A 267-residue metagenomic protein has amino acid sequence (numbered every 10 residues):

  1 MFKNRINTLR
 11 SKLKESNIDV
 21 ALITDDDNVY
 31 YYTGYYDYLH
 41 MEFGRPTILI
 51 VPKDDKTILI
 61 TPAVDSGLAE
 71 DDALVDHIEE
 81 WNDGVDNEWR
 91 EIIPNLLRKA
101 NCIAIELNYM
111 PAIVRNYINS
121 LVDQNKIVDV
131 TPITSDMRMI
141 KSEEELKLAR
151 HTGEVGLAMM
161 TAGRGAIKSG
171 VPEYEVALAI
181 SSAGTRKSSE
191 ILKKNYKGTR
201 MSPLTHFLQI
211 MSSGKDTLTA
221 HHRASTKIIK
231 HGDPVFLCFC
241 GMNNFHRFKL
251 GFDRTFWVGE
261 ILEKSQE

Functional and structural regions predicted by a protein language model:
M1-E267: Active-site neighborhoods and metal-handling regions in enzymes and metal-associated proteins
